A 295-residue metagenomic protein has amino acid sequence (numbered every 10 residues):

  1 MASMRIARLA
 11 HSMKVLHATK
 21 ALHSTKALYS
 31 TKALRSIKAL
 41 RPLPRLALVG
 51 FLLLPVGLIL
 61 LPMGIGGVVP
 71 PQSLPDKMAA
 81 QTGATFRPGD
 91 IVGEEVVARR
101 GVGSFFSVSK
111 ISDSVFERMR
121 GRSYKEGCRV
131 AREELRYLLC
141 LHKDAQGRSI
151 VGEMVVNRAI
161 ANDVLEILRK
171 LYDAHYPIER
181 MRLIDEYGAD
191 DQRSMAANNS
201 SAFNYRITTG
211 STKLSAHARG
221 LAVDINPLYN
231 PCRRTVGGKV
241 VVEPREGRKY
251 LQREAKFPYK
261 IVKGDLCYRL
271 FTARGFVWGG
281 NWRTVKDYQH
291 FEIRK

Functional and structural regions predicted by a protein language model:
S12-L40: Long, intrinsically disordered low-complexity tandem-repeat segments
K38-G50: N-terminal Sec-pathway targeting helices
L48-L61: Hydrophobic membrane-insertion alpha-helices, especially the h-region of bacterial N-terminal signal peptides
V69-K143: N-terminal module-boundary/linker segments of secreted carbohydrate-active enzymes
L74-G89, T208-L214, R219-K295: Catalytic cores and adjacent binding grooves of peptidoglycan-active enzymes
R120-E126, I150-N157, V164, I207-S211: N-terminal post-signal-peptidase region of extra-cytosolic proteins
V130-M195: Active-site acidic/histidine clusters and adjacent loop/turn architecture that either coordinate catalytic ions
D191-A218: Active-site-adjacent substructure of cysteine-protease-like catalytic cores
